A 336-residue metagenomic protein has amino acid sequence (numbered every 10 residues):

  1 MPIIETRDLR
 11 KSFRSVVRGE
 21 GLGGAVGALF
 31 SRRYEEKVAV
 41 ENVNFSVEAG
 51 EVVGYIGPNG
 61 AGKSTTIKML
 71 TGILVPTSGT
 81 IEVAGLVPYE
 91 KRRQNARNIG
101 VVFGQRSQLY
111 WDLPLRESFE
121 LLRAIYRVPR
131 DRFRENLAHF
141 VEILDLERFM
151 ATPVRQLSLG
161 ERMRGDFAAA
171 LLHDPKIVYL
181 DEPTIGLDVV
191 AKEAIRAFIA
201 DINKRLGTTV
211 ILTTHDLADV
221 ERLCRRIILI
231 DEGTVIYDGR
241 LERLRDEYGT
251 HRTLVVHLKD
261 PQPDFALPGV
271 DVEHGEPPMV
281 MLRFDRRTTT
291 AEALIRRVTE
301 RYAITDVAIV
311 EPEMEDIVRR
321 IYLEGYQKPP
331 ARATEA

Functional and structural regions predicted by a protein language model:
L9, G21-L29, E120, A124 (+1 more regions): Conserved ABC ATPase "signature" region
P153-L157: Conserved ABC ATPase signature
V178-E182: Catalytic Walker B motif of ABC-type/P-loop ATPase nucleotide-binding domains
R196-D285: ABC transporter nucleotide-binding domain
T253-E324: Short, charged/small-residue-rich alpha-helical element at the C-terminal edge of ABC transporter nucleotide-binding
